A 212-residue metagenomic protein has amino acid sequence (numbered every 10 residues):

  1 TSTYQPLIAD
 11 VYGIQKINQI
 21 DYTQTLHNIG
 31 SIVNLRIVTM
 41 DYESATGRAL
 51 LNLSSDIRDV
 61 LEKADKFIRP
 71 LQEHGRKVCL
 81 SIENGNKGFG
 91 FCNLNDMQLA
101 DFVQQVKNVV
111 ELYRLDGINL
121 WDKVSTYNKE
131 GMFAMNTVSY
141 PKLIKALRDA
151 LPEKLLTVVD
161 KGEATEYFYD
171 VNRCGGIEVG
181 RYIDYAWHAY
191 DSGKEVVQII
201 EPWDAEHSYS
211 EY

Functional and structural regions predicted by a protein language model:
T1-Y212: Secreted glycan hydrolases and related glycan-binding modules that recognize and/or cleave
